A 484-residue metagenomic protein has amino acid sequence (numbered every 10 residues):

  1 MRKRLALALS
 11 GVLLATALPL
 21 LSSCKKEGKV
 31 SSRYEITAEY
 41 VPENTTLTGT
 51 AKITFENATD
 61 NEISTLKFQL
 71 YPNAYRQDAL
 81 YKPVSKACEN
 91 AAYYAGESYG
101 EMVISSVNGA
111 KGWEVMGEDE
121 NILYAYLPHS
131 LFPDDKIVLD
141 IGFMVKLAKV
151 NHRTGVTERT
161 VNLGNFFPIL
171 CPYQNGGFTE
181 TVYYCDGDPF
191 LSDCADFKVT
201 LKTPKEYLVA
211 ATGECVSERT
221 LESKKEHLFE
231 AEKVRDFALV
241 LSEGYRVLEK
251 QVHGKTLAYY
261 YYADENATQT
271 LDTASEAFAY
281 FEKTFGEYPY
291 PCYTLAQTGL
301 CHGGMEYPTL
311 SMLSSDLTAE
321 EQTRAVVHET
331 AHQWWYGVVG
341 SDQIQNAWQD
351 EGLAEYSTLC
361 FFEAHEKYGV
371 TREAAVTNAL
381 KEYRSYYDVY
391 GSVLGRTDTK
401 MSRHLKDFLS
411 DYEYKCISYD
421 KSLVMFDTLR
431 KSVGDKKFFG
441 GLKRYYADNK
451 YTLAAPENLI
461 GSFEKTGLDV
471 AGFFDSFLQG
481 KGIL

Functional and structural regions predicted by a protein language model:
R4-K25: Sec-dependent N-terminal signal peptides of Gram-positive bacterial secreted proteins and lipoproteins
P19-G49: N-terminal, polar/Ser/Thr-rich
K52, N90-S105, L139-A238: Extended, low-hydrophobicity, Ser/Thr/Pro/Gly-biased non-transmembrane segments
F55-T59: Asparagine-centered strand-capping/turn motif at beta-strand->loop junctions
T65-A110, K202, E206: Solvent-exposed beta-hairpin/edge-strand motifs
D188-V327, Y356: Hydrophobic helix-coil surface modules that form long, contiguous segments used for peptide/substrate interaction
L313-S385: Zinc-dependent metallopeptidase catalytic helix centered on the HExxH motif and its immediate flanking segment
G369-V370, K415-L484: Amphipathic alpha-helical substructures
